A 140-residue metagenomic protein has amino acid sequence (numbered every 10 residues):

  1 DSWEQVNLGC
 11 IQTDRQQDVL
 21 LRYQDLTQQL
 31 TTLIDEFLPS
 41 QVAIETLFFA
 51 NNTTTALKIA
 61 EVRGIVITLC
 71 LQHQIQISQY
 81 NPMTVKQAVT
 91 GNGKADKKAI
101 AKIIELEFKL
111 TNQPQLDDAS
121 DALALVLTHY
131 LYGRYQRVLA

Functional and structural regions predicted by a protein language model:
D1-A140: Phosphate- and other anionic-substrate recognition elements at nucleic-acid/protein interfaces
